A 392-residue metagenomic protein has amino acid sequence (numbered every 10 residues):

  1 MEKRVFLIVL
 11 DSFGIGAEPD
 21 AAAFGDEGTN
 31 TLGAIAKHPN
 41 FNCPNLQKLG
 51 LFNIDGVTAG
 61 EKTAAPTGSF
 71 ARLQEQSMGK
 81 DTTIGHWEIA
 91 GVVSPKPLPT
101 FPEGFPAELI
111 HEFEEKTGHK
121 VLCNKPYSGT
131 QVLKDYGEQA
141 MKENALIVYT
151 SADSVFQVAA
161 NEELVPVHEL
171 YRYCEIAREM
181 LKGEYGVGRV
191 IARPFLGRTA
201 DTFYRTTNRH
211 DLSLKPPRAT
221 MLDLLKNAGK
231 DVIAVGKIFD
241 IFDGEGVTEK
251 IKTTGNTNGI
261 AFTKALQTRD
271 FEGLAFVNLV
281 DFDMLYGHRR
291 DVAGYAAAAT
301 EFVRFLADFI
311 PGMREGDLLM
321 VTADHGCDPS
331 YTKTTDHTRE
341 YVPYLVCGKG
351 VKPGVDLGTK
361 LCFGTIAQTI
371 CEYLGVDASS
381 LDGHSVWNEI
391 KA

Functional and structural regions predicted by a protein language model:
M1-A392: Feature captures the catalytic ectodomains and active-site-proximal regions of enzymes that hydrolyze or transfer
